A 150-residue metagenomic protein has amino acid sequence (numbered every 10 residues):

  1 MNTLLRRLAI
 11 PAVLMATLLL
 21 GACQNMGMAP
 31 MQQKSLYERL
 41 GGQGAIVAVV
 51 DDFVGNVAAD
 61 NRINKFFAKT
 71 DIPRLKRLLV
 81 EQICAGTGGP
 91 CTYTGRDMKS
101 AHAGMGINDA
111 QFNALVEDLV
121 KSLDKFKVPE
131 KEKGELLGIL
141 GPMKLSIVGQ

Functional and structural regions predicted by a protein language model:
M1-V13: Bacterial N-terminal signal peptides that target proteins for export
L19-A22: C-terminal motif of bacterial Sec signal peptides marking the signal peptidase cleavage site
Q24-G27: Bacterial signal peptide processing site
P30-Q32, L36-R77: Post-signal-peptide N-terminal segment of Sec-exported extracytoplasmic proteins
I72-K133, I139-S146: Compact alpha-helical subdomains of small soluble proteins
G149-Q150: Short, solvent-exposed mixed-charge patches
